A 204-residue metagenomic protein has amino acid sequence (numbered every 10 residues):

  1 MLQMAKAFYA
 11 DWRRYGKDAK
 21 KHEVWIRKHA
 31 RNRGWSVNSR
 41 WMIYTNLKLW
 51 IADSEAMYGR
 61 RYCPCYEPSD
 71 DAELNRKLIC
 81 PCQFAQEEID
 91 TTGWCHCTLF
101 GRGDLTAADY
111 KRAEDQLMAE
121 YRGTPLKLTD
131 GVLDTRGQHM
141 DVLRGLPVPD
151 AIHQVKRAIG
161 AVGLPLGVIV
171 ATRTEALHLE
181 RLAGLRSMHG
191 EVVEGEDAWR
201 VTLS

Functional and structural regions predicted by a protein language model:
L2-T124: Long, distal/terminal scaffolding or interaction modules with repetitive or compositionally biased sequence
G103, T172-R173: Residues in the short beta-alpha loop(s) of Rossmann-like NAD(P)-binding domains
R122-G163: An N-terminal amphipathic alpha-helical segment
M140, G167, R200: Short aromatic/hydrophobic contact patches that present stacked aromatics for nucleic-acid/ligand binding
P149-A161, R173-H189: Amphipathic alpha-helical interaction surfaces in cytosolic regulatory modules
P165-T172: Glycine-rich repeat segments that build the extracellular carbohydrate-interaction surface of secreted and virion
G184-S204: C-terminal edge-of-domain segments
